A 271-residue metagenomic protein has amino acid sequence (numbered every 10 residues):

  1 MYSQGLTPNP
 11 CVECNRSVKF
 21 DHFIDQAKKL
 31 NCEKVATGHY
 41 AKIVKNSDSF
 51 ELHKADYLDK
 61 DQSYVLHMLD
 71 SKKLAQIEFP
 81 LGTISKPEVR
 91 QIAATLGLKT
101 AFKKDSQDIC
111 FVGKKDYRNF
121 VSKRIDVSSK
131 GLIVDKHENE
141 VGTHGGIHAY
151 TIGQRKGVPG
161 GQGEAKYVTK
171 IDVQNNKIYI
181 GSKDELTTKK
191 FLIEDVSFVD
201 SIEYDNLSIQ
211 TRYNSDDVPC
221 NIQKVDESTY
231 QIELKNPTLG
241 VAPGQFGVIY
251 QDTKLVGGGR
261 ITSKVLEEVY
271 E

Functional and structural regions predicted by a protein language model:
M1-L255, G259-E271: Nucleotide-activated chemistry modules centered on ATP-dependent adenylation/adenylyltransferase
